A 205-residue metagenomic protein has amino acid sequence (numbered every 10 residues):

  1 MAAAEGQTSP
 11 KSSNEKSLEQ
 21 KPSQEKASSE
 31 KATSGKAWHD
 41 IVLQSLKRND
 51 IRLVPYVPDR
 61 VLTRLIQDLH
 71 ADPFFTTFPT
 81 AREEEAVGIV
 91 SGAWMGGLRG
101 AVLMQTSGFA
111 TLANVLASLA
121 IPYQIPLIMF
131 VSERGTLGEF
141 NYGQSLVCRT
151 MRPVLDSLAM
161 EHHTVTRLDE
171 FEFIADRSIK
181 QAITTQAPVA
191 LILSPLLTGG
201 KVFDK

Functional and structural regions predicted by a protein language model:
A2-G6, P10, E15, E25 (+1 more regions): Thiamine diphosphate
